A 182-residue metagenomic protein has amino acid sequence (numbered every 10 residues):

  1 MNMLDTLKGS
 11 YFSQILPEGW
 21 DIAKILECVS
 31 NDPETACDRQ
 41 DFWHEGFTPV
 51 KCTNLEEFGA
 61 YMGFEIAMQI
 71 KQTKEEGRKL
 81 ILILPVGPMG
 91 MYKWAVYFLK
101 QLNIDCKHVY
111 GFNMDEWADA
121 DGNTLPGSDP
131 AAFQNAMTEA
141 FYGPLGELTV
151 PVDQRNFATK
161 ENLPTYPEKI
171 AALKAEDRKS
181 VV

Functional and structural regions predicted by a protein language model:
N2-L82: N-terminal glycine-/serine-/threonine-rich phosphate-binding loop
S30-G46, I104-S180: Ligand-binding beta-strand-loop-alpha-helix segment within the catalytic cores of soluble metabolic enzymes
N54, F58, M62, G90 (+2 more regions): General structural feature for long, well-ordered alpha-helical segments within catalytic domains of soluble enzymes
E65-I70, M91-Q101, T138-Y142: Short, well-ordered amphipathic alpha-helices
E76-N103: Glycine-rich N-terminal segment of FAD-binding domains in flavoprotein oxidoreductases, spanning the beta-loop-helix
I83-P85, K179-V182: Glycine-rich anion-binding loop/nest that anchors nucleotide
